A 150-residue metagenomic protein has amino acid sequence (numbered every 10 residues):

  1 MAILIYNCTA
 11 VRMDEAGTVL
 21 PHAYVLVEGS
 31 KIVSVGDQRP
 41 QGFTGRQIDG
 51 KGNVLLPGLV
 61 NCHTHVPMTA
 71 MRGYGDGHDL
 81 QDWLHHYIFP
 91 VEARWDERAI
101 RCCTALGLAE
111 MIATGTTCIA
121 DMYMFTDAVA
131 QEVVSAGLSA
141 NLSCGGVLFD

Functional and structural regions predicted by a protein language model:
M1-G42: N-terminal metal-binding scaffold of metallo-dependent hydrolase/deaminase domains
I3-Y6, Q41-W83, A105, A109-A113: Replace "His-x-His-based motif
N7-C8, E28-G29, G50-K51, G58 (+2 more regions): Fold-independent oxyanion-binding glycine-rich loops and adjacent beta-strand/coil segments at enzyme active sites
C8, V25, S30, G52 (+3 more regions): Divalent metal-coordination and catalytic microenvironments
V25, W95-E97, C118-I119: Short, flexible loop segments at the rims of nucleotide/cofactor-binding pockets, characterized by
G36-G45, Q131-S135: Short loop/helix-cap segments at secondary-structure boundaries that form the rim of catalytic
A70-R101, A136-D150: Active-site gating loops and adjacent loop-to-helix segments of metal-dependent hydrolytic enzymes
T104-D150: Divalent metal-dependent hydrolysis catalytic cores, especially in the metallo-beta-lactamase
